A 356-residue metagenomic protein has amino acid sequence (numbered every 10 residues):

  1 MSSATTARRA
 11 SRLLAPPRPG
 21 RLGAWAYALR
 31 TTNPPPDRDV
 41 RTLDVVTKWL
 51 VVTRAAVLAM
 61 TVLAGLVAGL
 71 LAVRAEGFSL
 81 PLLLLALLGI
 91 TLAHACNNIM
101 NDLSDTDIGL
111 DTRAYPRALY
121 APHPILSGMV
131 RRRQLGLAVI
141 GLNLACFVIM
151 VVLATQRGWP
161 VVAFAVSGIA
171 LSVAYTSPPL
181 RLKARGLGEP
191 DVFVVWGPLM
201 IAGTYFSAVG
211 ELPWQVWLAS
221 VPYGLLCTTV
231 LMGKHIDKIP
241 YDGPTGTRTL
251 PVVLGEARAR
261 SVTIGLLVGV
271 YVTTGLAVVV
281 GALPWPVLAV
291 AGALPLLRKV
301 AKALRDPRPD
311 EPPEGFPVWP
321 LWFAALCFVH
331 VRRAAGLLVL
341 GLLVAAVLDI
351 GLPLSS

Functional and structural regions predicted by a protein language model:
S2-P81, L85, G89, L180 (+1 more regions): Topogenic membrane-insertion module of multi-pass membrane proteins
A59-A68, P190-Y205, V253-E256, V318-G336: Small-residue-rich segments of transmembrane alpha-helices in multi-pass membrane proteins, especially helix faces
L66-V67, A75-L103, V162-V173, P213-G233: Membrane-embedded alpha-helical segments that form the functional core of polytopic membrane enzymes, especially those
R74, D191-I239, T245, A257-S261: Functional transmembrane core segments of multi-pass inner-membrane proteins
L92-R117, T228-P251, E256-R258: Acidic (Asp/Glu-rich) catalytic motifs at the cytosolic membrane interface
R113-Q156, T247-W285, F323-L338: Multi-pass membrane catalytic core of lipid/isoprenoid biosynthesis enzymes
A121-E211: Intramembrane alpha-helical segments
V279-G351: Extended hydrophobic alpha-helices typical of membrane-associated regions
